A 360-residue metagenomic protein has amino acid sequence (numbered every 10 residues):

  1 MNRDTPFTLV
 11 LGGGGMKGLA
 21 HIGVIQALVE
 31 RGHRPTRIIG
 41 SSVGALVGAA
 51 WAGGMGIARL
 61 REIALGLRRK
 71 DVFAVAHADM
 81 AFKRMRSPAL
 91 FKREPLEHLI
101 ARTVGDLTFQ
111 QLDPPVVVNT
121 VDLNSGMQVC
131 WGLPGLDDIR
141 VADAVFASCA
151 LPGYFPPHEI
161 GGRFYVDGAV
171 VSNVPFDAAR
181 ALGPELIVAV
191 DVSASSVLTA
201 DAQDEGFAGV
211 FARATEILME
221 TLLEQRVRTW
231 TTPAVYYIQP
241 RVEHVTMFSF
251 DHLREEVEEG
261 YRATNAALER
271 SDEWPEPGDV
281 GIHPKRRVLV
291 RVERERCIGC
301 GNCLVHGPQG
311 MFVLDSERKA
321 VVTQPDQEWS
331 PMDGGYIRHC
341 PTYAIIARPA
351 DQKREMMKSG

Functional and structural regions predicted by a protein language model:
M1-I38: Helix-rich "cap/lid" substructures immediately adjacent to catalytic or cofactor-binding pockets
N2-F7, I57-T103, V121-V141, I160-Y165 (+1 more regions): Non-catalytic peripheral regions of patatin-like phospholipases
G14, V24, G44, V118 (+6 more regions): Conserved small-residue
P35-G53: Catalytic nucleophile loop
V104-V117: A short alpha-helix-loop-beta-strand transition element characteristic of N-terminal alpha/beta dinucleotide-binding
E295-R296, H339: Short pre-active-site segment immediately N-terminal to redox-active cysteine/selenocysteine motifs in thiol-based
N302-R318, G335-Q352: Iron-sulfur cluster-binding cysteine motifs and their immediate structural context in ferredoxin-like electron-transfer
A320-G334: Short linker/helix segments within small regulatory modules
